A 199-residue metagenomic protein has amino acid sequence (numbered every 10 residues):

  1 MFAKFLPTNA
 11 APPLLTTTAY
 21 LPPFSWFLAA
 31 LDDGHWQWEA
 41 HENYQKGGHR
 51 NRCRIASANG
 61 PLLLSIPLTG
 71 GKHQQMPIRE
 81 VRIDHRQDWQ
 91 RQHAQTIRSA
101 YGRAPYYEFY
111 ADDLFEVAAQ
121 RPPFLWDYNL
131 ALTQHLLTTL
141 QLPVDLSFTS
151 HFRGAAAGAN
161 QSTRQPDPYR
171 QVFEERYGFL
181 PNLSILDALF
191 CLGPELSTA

Functional and structural regions predicted by a protein language model:
F2-A199: Residues lining hydrophobic/aromatic ligand-binding pockets adjacent to catalytic sites
